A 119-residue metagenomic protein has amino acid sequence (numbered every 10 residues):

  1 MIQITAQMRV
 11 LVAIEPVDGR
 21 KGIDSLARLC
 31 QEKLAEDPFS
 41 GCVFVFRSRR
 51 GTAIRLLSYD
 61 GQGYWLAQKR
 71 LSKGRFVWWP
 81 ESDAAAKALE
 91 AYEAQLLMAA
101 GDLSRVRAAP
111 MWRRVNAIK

Functional and structural regions predicted by a protein language model:
M1-K119: Polybasic/polar functional segments that serve as interface/processing modules
